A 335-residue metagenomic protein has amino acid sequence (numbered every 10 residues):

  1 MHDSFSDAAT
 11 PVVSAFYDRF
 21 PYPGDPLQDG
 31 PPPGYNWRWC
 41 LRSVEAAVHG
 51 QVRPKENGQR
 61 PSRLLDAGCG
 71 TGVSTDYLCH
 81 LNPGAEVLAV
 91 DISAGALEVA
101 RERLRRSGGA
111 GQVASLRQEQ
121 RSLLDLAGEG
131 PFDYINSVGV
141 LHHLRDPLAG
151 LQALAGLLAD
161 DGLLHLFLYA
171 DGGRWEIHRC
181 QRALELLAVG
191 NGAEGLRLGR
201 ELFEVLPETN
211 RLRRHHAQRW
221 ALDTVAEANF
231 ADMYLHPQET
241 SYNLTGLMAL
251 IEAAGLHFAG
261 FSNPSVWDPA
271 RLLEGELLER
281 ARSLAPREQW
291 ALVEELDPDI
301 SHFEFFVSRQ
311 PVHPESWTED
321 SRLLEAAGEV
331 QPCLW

Functional and structural regions predicted by a protein language model:
D29-P61: Conserved alpha-helix/loop element of class I SAM-dependent methyltransferases that forms part of the SAM/SAH-binding
R60-G70: Conserved class I S-adenosyl-L-methionine
R63-L65, T75-L124: Class I SAM-dependent methyltransferase SAM/SAH-binding core
L124-Y134: A short acidic, Gly/Pro-enriched loop at the edge of an enzyme's catalytic core that lines a small-molecule cofactor
D133-D146: A short SAM/SAH-binding and catalytic strip from SAM-dependent methyltransferases
L148-D160: A short glycine-rich, Lys/Arg-flanked "PGG" loop and its adjoining helix->strand segment in the class I
L163-R213: Conserved class I S-adenosyl-L-methionine
R214-W335: Rossmann-like AdoMet/SAM-dependent catalytic core
